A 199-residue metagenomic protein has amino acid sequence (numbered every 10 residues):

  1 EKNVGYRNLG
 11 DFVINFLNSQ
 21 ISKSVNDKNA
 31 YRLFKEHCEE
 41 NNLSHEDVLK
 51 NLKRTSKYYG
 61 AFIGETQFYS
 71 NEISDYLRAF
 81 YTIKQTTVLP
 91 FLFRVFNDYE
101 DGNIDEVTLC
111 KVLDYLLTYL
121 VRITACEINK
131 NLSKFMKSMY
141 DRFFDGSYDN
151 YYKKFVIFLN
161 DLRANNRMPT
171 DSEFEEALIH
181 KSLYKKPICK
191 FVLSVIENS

Functional and structural regions predicted by a protein language model:
E1-V192: A cross-family structural signal marking well-folded subdomains
S199: Histidine-centered nuclease catalytic patch
